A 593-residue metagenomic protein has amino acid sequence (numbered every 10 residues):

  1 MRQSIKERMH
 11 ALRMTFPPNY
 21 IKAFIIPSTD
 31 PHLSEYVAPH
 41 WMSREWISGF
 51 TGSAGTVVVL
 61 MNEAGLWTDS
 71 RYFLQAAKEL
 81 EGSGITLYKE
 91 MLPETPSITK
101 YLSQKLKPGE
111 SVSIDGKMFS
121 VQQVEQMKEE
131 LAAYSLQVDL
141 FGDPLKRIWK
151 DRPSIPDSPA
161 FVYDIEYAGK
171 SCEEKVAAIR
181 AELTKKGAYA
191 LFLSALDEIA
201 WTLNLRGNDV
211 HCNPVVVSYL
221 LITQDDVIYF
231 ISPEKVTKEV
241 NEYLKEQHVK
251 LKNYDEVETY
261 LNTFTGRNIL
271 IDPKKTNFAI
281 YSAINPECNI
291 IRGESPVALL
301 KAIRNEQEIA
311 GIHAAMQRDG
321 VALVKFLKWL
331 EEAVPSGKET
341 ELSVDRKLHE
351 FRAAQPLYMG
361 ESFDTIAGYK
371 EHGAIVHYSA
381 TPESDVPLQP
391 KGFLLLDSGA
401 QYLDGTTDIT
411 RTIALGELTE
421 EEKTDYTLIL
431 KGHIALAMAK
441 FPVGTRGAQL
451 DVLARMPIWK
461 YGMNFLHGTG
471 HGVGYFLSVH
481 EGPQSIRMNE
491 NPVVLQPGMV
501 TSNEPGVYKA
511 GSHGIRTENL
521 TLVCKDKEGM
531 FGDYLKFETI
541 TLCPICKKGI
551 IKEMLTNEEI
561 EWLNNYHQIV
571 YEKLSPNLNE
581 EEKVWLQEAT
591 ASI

Functional and structural regions predicted by a protein language model:
M1-I593: Active-site neighborhoods and metal-handling regions in enzymes and metal-associated proteins
